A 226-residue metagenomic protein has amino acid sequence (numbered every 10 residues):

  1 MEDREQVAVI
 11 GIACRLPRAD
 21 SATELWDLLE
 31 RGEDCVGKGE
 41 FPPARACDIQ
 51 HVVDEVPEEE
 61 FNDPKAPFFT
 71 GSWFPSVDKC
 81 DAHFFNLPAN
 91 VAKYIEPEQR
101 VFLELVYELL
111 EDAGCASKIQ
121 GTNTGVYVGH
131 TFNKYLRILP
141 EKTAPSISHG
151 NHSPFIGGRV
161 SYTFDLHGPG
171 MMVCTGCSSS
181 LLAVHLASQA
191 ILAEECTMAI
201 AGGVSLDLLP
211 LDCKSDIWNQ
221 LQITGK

Functional and structural regions predicted by a protein language model:
M1-V91, Q99, L103, E111 (+1 more regions): ACP-dependent fatty acid/polyketide chain-elongation machinery
E5-Q6, T122-T124, E195-A199: Loop/turn elements at helix/coil->beta-strand transitions in domains of secreted/extracellular proteins
Q6, A22, I95-L103, H149 (+4 more regions): Generic structural signal for well-ordered, non-membrane alpha-helical segments in soluble metabolic enzymes
V9-A13, L29, V106, V126 (+5 more regions): Conserved small-residue
L16, R100-K118, M172-S205: Active-site-proximal alpha-helical scaffold in enzymes
W26, E30-E33, T143, A190 (+1 more regions): Short acidic/glycine-rich loops and adjacent helix/strand connectors that line catalytic pockets where negatively
K38-R45, P154-S161, L182-Q189, L206-K226: Glycine-/small-residue-rich "gating" segment that lines the acyl/pantetheine channel and substrate pocket
D63-D78, A89-E98, V126-V173, L211-N219 (+1 more regions): Active-site-proximal gating segment of KS-fold condensing enzymes and close homologs
